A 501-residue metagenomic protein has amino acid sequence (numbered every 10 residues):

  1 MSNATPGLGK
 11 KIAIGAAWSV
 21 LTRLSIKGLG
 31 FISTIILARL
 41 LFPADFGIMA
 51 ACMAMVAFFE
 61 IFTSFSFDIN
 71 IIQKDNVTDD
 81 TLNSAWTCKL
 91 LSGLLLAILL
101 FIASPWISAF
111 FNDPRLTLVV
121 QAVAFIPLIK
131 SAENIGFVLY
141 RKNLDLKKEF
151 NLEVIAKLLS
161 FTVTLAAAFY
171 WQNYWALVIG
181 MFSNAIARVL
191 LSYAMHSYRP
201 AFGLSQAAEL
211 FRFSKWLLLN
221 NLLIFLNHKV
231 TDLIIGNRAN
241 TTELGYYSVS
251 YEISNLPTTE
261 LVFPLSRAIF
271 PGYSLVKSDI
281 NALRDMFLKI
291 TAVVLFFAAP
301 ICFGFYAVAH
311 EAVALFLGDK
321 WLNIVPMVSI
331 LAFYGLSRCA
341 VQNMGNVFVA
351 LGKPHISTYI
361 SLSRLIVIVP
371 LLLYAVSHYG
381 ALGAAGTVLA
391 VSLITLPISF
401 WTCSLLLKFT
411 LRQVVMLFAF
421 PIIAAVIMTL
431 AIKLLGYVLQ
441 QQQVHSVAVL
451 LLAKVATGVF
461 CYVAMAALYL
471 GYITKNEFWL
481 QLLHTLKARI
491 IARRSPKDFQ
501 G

Functional and structural regions predicted by a protein language model:
M1-F31, I69-I72, N76-S84, L116 (+4 more regions): N-terminal membrane topogenesis motif
M1-L8, I12, K147, N151 (+5 more regions): Interhelical loop/hinge segments that connect adjacent transmembrane helices in multipass membrane
S2-P6, F409-L411, K433-G501: Membrane-proximal transmembrane or re-entrant/amphipathic helices at the cytosolic face
L8-F65, S92-S104, Q121, A156-L165 (+3 more regions): Signature of the first transmembrane helix
G15-G30, L177-G180, N184, R188 (+6 more regions): Transmembrane helical elements of multi-pass membrane transporters/channels
L24, T87-N112, L118-Q121, T162-Y170 (+3 more regions): Alpha-helical transmembrane segments of multi-pass membrane transport and lipid-handling proteins
I36-M53, A109, R115-L118, L144-K147 (+8 more regions): Membrane-interface helix-loop junctions in multi-pass transport and translocation proteins
E60-D79, R141-K142, S250, S254-A298 (+1 more regions): Helix-loop junctions and terminal segments of transmembrane helices in multi-pass membrane transport/translocation
